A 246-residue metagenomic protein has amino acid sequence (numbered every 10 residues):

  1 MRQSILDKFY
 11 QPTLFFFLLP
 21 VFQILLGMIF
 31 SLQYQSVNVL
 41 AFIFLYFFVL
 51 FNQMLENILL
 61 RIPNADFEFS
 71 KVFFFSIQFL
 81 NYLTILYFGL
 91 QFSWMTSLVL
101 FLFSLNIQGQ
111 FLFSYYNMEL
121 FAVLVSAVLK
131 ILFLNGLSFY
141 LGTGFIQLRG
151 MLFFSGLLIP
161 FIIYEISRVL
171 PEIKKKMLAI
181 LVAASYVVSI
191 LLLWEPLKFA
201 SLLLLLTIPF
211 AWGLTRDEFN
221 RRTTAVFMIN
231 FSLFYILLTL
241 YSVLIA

Functional and structural regions predicted by a protein language model:
M1-Q108, A127-E165, L178-A246: Hydrophobic alpha-helical transmembrane segments
G89, F111-A122: Short acidic, glycine/Ser/Thr-rich loop/turn "cap" segments at secondary-structure junctions
Q110-S114, Y164-E172: C-terminal ends of transmembrane alpha-helices and the immediately adjacent extracellular/lumenal or cytosolic loop
N117-V128, L170-V182: Cytoplasm-facing juxtamembrane segments at the starts of transmembrane helices in multi-pass membrane proteins
